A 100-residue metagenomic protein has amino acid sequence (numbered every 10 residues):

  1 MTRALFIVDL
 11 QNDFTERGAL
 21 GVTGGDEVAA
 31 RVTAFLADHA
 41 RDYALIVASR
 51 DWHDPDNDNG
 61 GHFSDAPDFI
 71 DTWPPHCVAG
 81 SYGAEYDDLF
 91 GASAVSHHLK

Functional and structural regions predicted by a protein language model:
M1-L5: Extreme N-terminal starter segment of soluble prokaryotic enzymes
F6-L10: N-terminal nucleotide-binding beta1-loop-alpha1 segment
Q11-R17: Short acidic, Gly/Ser-rich segments with clustered Asp/Glu that frequently serve as metal-coordination loops in enzyme
G18-G25, P75: Short glycine-enriched, charge-decorated loop/helix-capping segments at active-site entrances that position
A30-K100: Active-site alpha/beta core segments
